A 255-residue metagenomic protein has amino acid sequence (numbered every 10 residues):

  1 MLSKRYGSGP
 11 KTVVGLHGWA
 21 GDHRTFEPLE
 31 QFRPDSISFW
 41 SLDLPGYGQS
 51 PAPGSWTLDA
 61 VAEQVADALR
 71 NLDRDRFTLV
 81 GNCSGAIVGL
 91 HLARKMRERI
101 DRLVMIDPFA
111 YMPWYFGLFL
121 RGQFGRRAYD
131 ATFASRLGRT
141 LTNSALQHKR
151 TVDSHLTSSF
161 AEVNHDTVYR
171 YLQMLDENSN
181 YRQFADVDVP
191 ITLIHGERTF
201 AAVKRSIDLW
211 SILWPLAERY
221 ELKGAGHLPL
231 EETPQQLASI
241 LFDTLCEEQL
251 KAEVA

Functional and structural regions predicted by a protein language model:
R5-P51: Conserved HGGG/HGGXW glycine-rich cap/lid loop of the alpha/beta-hydrolase fold
G15-G18, C83, G196: Glycine-rich His-Gly loop
Q31-F32, I191-A225, E231: Conserved loop-alpha-helix segment in the C-terminal half of the alpha/beta-hydrolase fold that carries the catalytic
W40-V80, S239: Active-site loop/oxyanion-hole signature of alpha/beta-hydrolase fold enzymes
G81, G85, G89: Gly/Ala-rich beta-loop-alpha elbow adjacent to hydrolase catalytic centers
L90, R94-K95, D101-A131: Flexible "cap/lid" loop of the alpha/beta hydrolase fold
F116, T132-D186: Conserved alpha/beta-hydrolase catalytic His-Asp/Glu region
A217-A255: Catalytic active-site module of serine/aspartate enzymes centered on a nucleophile-bearing elbow/loop
